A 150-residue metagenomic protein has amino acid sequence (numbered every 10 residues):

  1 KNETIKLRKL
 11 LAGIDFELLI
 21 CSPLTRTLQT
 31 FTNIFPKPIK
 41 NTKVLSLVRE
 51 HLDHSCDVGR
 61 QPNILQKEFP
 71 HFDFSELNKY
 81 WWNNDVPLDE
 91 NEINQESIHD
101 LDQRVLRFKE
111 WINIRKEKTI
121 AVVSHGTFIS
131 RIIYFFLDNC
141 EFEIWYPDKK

Functional and structural regions predicted by a protein language model:
K1-V44, E50: Active-site-proximal alpha-helix that buttresses catalytic centers in soluble enzyme cores
T4-R8, D102-K109: Short, amphipathic alpha-helical "lid/cap" segments that border enzyme active or binding sites
L10, T30-K37, I64, E68 (+2 more regions): Alpha-helical structural signal in soluble globular domains
C21-L28, G59, H99-D102, L106: An alpha-helix initiation/capping motif
C21-T25, L47-V48, L77, V123-T127: Short, well-ordered beta-to-alpha junction loops that form the rim of enzyme active sites and present histidine/acidic
L28, I39, V105-K150: Active-site-adjacent alpha-helix immediately C-terminal to a catalytic or transition-state-stabilizing loop
I34-Q103: Phosphate-handling substructures
